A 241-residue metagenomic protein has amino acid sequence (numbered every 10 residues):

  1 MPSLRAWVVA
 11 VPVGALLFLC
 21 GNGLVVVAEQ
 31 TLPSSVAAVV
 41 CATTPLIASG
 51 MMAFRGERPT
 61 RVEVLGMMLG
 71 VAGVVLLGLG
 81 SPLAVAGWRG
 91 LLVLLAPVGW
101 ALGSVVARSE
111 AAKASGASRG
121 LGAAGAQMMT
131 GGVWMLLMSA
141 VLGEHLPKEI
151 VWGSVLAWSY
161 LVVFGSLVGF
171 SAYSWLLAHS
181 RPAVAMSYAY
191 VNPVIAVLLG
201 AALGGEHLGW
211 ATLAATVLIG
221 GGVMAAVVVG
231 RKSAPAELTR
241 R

Functional and structural regions predicted by a protein language model:
M1-A37, C41, L69, V74-L76 (+1 more regions): Specific transmembrane alpha-helical segments of multi-pass solute transporters/efflux pumps, especially DMT/EamA
P2-V8, V64, L79-G99, A140-Y160 (+1 more regions): Juxtamembrane helix-entry segments on the extracytoplasmic side of multipass membrane proteins
A10-G14, V26, A38, M67 (+6 more regions): Residue-level signature of transmembrane alpha-helical cores of multipass secondary-active transporters and flippases
L17-F18, N22-R58, A96, P182-A201: Specific alpha-helical transmembrane segments that line the substrate/conduction pathway and gating interfaces
L19, T43, P59-L79, R89 (+5 more regions): Hydrophobic transmembrane alpha-helices of multi-pass small-molecule transport proteins
A28, F54-P59, E110, A123 (+3 more regions): Hydrophobic/aromatic residues within transmembrane alpha-helices of multi-pass small-molecule transporters
V36-T43, V106-G132, V162, S166-A202: Helix-helix packing/entry segments at the starts of transmembrane helices
A48-S49, F54, M67, P82-E144 (+4 more regions): Transmembrane alpha-helical segments that form core, pore/gating elements of small-molecule transporters/exporters
